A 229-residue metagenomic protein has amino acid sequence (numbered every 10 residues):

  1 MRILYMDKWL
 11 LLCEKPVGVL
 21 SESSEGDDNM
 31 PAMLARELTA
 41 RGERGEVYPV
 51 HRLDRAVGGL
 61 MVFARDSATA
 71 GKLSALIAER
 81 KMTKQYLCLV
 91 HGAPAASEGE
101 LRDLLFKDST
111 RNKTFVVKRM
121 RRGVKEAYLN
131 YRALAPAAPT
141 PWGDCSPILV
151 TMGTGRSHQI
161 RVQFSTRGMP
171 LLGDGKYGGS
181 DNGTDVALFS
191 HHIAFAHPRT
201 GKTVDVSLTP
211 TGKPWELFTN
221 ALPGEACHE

Functional and structural regions predicted by a protein language model:
M1-E229: RNA pseudouridine synthases
